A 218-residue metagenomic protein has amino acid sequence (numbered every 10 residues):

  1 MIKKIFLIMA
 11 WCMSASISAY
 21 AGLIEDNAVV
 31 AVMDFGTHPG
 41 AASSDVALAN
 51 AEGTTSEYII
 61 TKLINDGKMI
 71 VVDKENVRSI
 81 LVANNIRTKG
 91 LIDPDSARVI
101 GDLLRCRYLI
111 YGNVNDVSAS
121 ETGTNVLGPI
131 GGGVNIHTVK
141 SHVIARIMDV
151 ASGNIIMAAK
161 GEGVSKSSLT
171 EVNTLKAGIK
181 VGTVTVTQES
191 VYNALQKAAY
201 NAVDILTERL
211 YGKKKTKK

Functional and structural regions predicted by a protein language model:
M1-I5, Y20: Short, Lys/Arg-enriched, disordered terminal segments
K4-S14: Sec-dependent N-terminal signal peptides
L7, V29, Y108, H137-S141: Residues at beta-strand starts and edge strands
A10, G101, G132-I136: Residues embedded in well-ordered secondary-structure elements
A19-G90, G161, N173-L175, I179-V184 (+1 more regions): A structural "domain/chain start" motif
L23-E25, R105, V134-T138: Short coil/turn motifs at beta-sheet boundaries
D66, I70-G128: Short, solvent-exposed, polar/charged sequence segments at loop or secondary-structure edges
Y111-K176: Amphipathic beta-strand/beta-sheet edge segments enriched in Tyr/Trp
